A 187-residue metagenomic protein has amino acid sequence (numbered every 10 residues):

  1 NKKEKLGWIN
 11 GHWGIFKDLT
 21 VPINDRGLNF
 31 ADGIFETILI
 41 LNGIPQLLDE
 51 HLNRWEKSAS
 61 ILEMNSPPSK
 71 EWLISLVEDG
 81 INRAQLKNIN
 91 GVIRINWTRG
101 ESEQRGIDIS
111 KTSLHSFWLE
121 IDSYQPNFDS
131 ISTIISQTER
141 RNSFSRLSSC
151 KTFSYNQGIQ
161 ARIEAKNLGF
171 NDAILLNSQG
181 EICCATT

Functional and structural regions predicted by a protein language model:
N1-N82, T98, G106-T187: Helix-start/capping segments and mature chain N-termini
A84-W97: Ordered, amphipathic secondary-structure segments that act as subunit-interaction surfaces in large macromolecular
R94, S102-Q104: Glycine/charge-rich, flexible interdomain linkers and switch-proximal surface loops that mediate coupling
